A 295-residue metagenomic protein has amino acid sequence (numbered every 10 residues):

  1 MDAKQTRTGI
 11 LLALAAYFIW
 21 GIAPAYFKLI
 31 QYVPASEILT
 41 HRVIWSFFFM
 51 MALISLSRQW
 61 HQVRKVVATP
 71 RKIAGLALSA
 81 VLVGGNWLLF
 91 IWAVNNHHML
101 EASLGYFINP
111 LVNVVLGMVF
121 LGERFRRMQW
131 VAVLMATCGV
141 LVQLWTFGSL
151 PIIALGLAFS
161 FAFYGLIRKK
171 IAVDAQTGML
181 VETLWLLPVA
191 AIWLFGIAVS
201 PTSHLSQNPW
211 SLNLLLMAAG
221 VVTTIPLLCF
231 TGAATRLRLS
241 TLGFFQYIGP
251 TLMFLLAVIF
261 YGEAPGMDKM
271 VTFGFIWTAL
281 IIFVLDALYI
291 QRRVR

Functional and structural regions predicted by a protein language model:
M1-A15, F48-L76, R127, M179 (+3 more regions): Membrane-interface interhelical linkers
M1-E37, L141-K170, I192, L256 (+1 more regions): Glycine-/small-residue-enriched transmembrane alpha-helix faces in small-molecule transporters and effluxers
D2, Y247-R295: C-terminal-most transmembrane helix of multi-pass membrane proteins
F18-I22, Y26, A77-V94, G156-I167 (+2 more regions): Hydrophobic alpha-helical transmembrane segments of multi-pass membrane transport proteins, especially secondary
Y32-E37, L88-G105, L228-F245, A264: Structural motif at transmembrane-helix junctions in multi-pass transporters
W45-F49, G105-V119, V189, F245-F260 (+1 more regions): Alpha-helical transmembrane segments of compact multi-pass small-molecule transporters, enriched in specific families
L104-I108, A175-W185, T224-I259: Helix-helix packing/entry segments at the starts of transmembrane helices
M128-L144, L157, D268-A287: Hydrophobic transmembrane alpha-helices of multi-pass small-molecule transport proteins
